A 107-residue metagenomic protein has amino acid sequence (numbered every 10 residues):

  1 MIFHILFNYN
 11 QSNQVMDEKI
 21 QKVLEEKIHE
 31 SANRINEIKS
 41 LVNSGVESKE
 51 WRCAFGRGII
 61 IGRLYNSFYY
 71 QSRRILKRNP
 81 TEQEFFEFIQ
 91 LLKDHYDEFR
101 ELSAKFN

Functional and structural regions predicted by a protein language model:
I2-I5: Extreme N-terminal basic, low-complexity initiation segments that serve as generic localization/processing leaders
F7-G45: Short terminal alpha-helical segments
Q11-Q14, Q21, Q71, Q83 (+1 more regions): Residue-identity detector for glutamine
M16-K19, V23, K49-R57, E84: Non-transmembrane, amphipathic alpha-helical segments
E30, R63, L91-D94: Charged, amphipathic alpha-helical oligomerization/scaffolding segments
A32-S72: Amphipathic alpha-helical interaction modules
R73-N107: Charged low-complexity stretches with an acidic bias
